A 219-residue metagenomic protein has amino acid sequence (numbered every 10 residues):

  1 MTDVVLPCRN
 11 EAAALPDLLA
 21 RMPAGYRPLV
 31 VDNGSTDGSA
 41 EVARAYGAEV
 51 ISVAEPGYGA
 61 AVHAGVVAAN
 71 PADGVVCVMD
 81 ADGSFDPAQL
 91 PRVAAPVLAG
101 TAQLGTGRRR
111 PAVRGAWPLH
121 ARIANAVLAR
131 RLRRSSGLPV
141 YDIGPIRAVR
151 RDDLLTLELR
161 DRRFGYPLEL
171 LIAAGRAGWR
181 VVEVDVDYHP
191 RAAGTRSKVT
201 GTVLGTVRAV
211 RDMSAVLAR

Functional and structural regions predicted by a protein language model:
M1, G137, L159-R219: Hydrophobic helical membrane-anchoring modules
M1-D3, A20-V30, G38, G74: Short loop->beta transition adjacent to catalytic acidic/histidine clusters or analogous donor-positioning motifs
N10-A24: Short, well-formed alpha-helical segments that are part of the catalytic scaffolds of diverse glycosyltransferases
E11-A14, S35, Y58, D86: Donor nucleotide-sugar binding loop of glycosyltransferases
A13-D17, D37-Y46: Acidic helix N-cap motif at the loop->helix transition within catalytic regions of sugar-transfer enzymes
D32-E41, G83: A conserved acidic beta->alpha catalytic loop
V53-P56, A60-A68, P87-F164, R191-V207: Acceptor/aglycone-binding surface of glycosyltransferases and processive sugar-polymer synthases
D73-S84: Short beta-strand-to-loop acidic/aromatic patch adjacent to the donor-nucleotide binding site
